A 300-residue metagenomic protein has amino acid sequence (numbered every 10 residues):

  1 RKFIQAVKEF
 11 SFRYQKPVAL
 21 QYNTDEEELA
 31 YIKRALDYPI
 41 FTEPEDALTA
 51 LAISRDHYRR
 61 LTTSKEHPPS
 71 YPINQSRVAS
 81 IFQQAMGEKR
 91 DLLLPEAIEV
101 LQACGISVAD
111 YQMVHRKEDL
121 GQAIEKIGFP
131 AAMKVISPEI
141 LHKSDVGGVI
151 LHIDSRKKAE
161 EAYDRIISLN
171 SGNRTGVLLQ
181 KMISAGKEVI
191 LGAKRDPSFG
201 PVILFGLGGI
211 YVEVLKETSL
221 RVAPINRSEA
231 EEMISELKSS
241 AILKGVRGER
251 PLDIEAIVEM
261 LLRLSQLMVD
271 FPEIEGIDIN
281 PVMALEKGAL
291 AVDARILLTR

Functional and structural regions predicted by a protein language model:
R1-R300: ATP-dependent carboxylate/acyl-activation modules
